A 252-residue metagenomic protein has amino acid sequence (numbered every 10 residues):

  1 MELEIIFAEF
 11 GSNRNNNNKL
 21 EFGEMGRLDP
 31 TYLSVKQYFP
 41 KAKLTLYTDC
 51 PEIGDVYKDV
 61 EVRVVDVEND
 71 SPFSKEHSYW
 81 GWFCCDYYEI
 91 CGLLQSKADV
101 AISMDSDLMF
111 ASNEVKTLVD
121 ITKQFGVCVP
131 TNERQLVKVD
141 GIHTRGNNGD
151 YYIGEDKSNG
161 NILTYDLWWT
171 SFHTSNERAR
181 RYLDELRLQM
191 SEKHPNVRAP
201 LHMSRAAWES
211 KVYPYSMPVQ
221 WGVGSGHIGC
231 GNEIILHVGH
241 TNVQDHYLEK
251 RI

Functional and structural regions predicted by a protein language model:
M1-S74, L236-I252: N-terminal anchoring/stem segment of glycosyltransferases
Y47-I53, S112, E133-R134, V219-G222 (+1 more regions): Short, polar loop motifs at secondary-structure junctions
F73-Y87: A short, glycine-/small-residue-rich helix N-cap motif at loop->alpha-helix starts within glycosyltransferase
S96, M104: Catalytic metal- and UDP-sugar-binding loop of GT-A-like glycosyltransferases, i.e., residues flanking the conserved
A101: Short aromatic/hydrophobic "clamp" motif used to bind/position activated sugar donors
D105-M109: The conserved acidic donor/metal-binding loop of glycosyltransferases
F110-N147: Conserved donor-nucleotide/metal-binding helix-loop-beta segment in metal-dependent transferases, i.e., the alpha-helix
E155-E249: Catalytic core and acceptor-binding pocket of nucleotide-sugar-dependent glycosyltransferases
